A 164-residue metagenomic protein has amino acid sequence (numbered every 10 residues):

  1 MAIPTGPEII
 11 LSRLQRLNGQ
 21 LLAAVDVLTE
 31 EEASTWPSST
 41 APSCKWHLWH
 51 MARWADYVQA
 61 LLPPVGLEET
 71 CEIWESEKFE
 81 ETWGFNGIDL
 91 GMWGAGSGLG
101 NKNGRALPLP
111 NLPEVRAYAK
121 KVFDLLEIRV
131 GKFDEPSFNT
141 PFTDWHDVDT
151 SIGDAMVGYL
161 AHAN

Functional and structural regions predicted by a protein language model:
M1-Q15: Extreme N-terminal tail/first-helix region
G6, E32-A33, G104, P110-L112 (+1 more regions): Residue-level detector of alpha-helix boundaries and kinks
L11-Q15, L22, E32-G94, D124-E127 (+2 more regions): Short, contiguous alpha-helical
R13, R105-K121: A short, structured beta-strand-centered segment in the mid-to-C-terminal lobe of catalytic cores from group-transfer
G96, K102-G104: Phosphate/pyrophosphate-binding loop motifs in nucleotide- or prenyl diphosphate-using proteins
